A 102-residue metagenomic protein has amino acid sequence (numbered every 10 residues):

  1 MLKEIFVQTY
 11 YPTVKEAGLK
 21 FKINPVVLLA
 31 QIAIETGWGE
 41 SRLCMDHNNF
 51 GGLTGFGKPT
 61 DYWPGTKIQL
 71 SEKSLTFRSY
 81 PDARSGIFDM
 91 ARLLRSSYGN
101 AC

Functional and structural regions predicted by a protein language model:
M1-C102: Catalytic cores of secreted/periplasmic lytic hydrolases that degrade extracellular macromolecules
